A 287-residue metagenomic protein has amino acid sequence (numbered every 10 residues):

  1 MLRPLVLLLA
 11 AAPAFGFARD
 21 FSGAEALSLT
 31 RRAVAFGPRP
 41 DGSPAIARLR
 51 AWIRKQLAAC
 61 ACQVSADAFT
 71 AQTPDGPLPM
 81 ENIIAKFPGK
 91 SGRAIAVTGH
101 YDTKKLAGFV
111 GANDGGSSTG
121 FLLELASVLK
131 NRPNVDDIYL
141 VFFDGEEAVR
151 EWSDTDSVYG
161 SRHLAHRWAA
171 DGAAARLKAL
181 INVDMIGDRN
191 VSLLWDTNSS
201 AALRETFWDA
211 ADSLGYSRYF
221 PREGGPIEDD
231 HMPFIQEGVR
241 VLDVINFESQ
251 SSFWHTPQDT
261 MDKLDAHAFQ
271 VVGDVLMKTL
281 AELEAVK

Functional and structural regions predicted by a protein language model:
M1-V6: Bacterial N-terminal signal peptides that target proteins for export
L7-A18: Hydrophobic h-region of N-terminal signal peptides that target proteins for export in Gram-negative bacteria
F17-R50, C60, D102-T103, S249-K263 (+1 more regions): N-terminal capping segment at the start of a domain
S28-K90: A non-catalytic alpha/beta surface segment that caps or lines the substrate-entry region of metallo-dependent hydrolase
R31-R39, R54, A58-S65, E124-N134 (+6 more regions): Sec-exported extracytoplasmic/periplasmic mature domains
R32, I84, A94-T98, Y139-F142 (+2 more regions): Structural recognition of the beta-strand scaffold that forms the well-ordered cores of secreted hydrolase catalytic
A45, A66, T70, A179 (+1 more regions): Active-site-adjacent substrate-binding region of metalloamidase/peptidase-like peptide-processing proteins
K105-A210, L214-R218, E223-P226, H231: Acidic/histidine-rich catalytic neighborhood of metal-dependent amide-processing enzymes
